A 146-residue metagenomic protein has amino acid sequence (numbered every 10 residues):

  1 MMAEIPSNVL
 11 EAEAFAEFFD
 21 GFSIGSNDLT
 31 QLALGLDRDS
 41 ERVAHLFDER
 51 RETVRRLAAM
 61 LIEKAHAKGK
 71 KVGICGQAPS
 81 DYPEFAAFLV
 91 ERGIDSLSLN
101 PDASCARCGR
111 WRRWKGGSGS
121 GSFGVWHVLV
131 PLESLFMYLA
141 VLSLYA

Functional and structural regions predicted by a protein language model:
M1-P131: Conserved alpha/beta-domain cores
